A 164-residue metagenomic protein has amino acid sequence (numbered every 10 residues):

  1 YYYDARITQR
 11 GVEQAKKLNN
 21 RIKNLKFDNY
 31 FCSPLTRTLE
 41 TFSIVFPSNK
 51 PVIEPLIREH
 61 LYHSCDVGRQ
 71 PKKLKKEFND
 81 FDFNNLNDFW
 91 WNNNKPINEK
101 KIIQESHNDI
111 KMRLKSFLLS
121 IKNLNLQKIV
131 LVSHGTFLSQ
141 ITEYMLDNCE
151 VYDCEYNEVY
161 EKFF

Functional and structural regions predicted by a protein language model:
Y1-I53, N148-C149: Active-site-proximal alpha-helix that buttresses catalytic centers in soluble enzyme cores
Y1-R6, V45-M112: Phosphate-handling substructures
N24-K26, I121-L126: Glycine-rich phosphate-binding loop signature in dinucleotide/nucleotide-binding domains
C32-S33, M112, V132-S133: Short beta-strand scaffold positions
T36, I57, T136-L138: Catalytic metal-binding/acid-base residues of hydrolase active sites
E59-D80, N125-Q127, S139-F164: Acidic, low-complexity terminal tails and accessory targeting/binding regions of phosphate-metabolizing enzymes
D109-L124: A short, acidic, amphipathic alpha-helical segment used as a generic capping/interface helix at domain edges
I121-N123, L131-G135: His/acidic metal-ligating clusters that form di-metal
